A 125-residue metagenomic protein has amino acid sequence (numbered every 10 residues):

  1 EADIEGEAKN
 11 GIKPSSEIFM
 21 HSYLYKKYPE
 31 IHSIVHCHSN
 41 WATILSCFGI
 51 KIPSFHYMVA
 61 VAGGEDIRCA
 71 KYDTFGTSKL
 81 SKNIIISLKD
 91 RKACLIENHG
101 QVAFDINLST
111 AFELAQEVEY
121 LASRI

Functional and structural regions predicted by a protein language model:
E1-I125: Glycine-rich flexible loops
